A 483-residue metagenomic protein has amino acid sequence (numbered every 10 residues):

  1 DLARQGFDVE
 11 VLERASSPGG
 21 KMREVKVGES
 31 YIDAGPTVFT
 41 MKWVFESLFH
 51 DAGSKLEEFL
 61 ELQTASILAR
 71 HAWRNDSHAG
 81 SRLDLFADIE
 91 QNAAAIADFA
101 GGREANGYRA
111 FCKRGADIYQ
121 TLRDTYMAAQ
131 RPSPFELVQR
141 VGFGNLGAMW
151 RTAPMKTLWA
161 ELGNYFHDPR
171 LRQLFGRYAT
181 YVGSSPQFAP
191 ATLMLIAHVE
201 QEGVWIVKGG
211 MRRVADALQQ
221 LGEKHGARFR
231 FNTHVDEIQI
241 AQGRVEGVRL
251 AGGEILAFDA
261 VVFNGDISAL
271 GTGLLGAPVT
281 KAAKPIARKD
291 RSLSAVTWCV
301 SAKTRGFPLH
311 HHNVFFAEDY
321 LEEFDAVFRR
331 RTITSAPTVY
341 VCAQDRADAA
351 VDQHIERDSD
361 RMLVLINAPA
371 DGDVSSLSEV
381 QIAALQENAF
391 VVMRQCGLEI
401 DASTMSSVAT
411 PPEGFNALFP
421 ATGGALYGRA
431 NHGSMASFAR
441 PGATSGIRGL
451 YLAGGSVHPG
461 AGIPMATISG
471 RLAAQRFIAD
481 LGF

Functional and structural regions predicted by a protein language model:
D1-T121, A430: N-terminal glycine-rich phosphate/pyrophosphate-binding loop and immediately adjacent elements
P36, G455-L481: A conserved FAD-binding loop/helix module that cradles the flavin
S77-F188: Rossmann-like flavin
D168-V182, T334-Y340, E399-P459: A glycine-rich dinucleotide-binding beta-alpha-beta segment and adjacent secondary-structure elements that constitute
L195-A251: Helical element adjacent to the flavin cofactor pocket in flavoenzyme catalytic cores
I206, D236-I355: Mid-domain catalytic core of redox enzymes that form a hydrophobic substrate pocket/lid adjacent to a catalytic redox
E237-I240, I478-F483: Active-site-proximal substrate-binding core of FAD-dependent oxidoreductases
K303-N416: C-terminal segments that line or cap access tunnels to active or ligand-binding sites in enzymes and enzyme-associated
